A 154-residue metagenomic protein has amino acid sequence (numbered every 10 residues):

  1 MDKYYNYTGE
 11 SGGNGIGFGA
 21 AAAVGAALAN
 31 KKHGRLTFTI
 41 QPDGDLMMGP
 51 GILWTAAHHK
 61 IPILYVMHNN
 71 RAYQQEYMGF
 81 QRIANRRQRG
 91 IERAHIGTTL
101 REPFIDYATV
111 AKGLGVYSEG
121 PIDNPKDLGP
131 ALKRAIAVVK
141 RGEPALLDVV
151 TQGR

Functional and structural regions predicted by a protein language model:
M1-G153: Thiamine diphosphate
